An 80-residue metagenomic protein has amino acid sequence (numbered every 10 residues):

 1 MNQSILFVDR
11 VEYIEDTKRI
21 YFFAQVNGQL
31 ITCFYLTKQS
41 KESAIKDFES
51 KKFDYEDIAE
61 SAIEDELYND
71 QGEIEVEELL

Functional and structural regions predicted by a protein language model:
M1-Q25: Short, charged/polar N-terminal "headpieces" of proteins
N2-L6, F34, Q39-L80: Acidic, low-complexity intrinsically disordered segments
Q25-N27, L80: Secondary-structure transition/turn motif
